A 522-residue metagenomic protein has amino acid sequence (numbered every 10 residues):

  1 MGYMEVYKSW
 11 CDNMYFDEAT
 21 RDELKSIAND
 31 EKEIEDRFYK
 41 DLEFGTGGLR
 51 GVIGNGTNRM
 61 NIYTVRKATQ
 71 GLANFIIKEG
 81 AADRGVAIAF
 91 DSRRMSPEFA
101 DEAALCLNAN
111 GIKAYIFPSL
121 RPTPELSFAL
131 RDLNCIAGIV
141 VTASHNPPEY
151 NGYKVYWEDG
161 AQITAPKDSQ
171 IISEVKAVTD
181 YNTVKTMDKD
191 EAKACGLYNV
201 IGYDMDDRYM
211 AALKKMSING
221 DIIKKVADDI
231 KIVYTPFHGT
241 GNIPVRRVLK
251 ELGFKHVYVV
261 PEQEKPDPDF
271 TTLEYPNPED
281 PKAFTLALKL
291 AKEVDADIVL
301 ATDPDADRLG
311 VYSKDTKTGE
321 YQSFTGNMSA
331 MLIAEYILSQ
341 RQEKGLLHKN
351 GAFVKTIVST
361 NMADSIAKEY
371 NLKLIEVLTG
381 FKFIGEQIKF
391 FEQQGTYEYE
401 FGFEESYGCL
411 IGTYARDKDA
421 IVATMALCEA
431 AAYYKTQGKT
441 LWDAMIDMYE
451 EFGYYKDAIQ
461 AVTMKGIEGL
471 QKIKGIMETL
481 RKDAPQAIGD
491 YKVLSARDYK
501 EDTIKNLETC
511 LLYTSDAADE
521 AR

Functional and structural regions predicted by a protein language model:
K8-A103, G202-D228: An N-terminal, well-structured beta->alpha segment
E33-F38, L42, N151-T285, L290-A291: Gly/Ser/Thr-enriched, mixed-charge loops and adjacent short helices that form phosphate/oxyanion-binding elements
L42-N58, P236-P244, F403-Y407, Y414-I421: Conserved phosphate/anionic-ligand binding catalytic regions in large, soluble enzymes, centered on
N74, E335-Q340, S365, M425-Y433: Short glycine/serine- and small hydrophobic-enriched flexible loop segments
A87-Y150, K255-G310: N-terminal small/polar loop signature for handling phosphorylated ligands or for N-terminal nucleophile
P118, T179-I201, D315-F401, L410: Proline/glycine-rich low-complexity loops and linkers
A423-A426, A430-R497: Hard-cation-handling environments
Y513-R522: Single conserved hydrophobic/aromatic residue that forms the stacking wall/gate of nucleotide- or nucleobase-binding
